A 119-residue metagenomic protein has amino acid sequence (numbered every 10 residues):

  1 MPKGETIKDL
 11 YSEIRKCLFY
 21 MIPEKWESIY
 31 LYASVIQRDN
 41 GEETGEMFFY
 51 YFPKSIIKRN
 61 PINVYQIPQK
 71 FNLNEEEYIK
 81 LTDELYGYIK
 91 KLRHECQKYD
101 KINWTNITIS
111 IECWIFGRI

Functional and structural regions predicted by a protein language model:
M1-I119: Contiguous interface-forming segments/domains that mediate binding rather than catalysis
